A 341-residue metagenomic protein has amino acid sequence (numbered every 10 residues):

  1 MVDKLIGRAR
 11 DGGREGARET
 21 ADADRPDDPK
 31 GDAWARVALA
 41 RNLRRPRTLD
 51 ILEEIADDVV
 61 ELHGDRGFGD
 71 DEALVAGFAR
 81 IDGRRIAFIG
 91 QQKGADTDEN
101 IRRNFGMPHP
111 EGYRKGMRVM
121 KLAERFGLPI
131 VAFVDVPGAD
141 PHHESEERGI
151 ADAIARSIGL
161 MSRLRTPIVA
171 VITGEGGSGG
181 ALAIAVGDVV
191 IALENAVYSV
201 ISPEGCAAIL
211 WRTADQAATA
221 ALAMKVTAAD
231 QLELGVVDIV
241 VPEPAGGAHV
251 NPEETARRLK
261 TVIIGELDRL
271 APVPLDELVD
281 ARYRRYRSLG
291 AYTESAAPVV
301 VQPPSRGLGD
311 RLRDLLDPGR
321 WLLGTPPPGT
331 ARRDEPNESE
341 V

Functional and structural regions predicted by a protein language model:
M1-R85, K93, E253-V341: Intrinsically disordered, low-complexity segments enriched in small/flexible residues
V2-D3, V134-P272: Conserved catalytic cores of soluble enzyme domains, especially glycine-rich substrate-binding beta-alpha loops
V37-A40, R102-R103, G246-H249: Short hinge/gating elements
L39-R41, E54, L62, A76 (+7 more regions): Generic structural "secondary-structure junction" signal
E54-D58, L62, F68-D70, A76 (+2 more regions): Glycine-rich beta-alpha loop segments
